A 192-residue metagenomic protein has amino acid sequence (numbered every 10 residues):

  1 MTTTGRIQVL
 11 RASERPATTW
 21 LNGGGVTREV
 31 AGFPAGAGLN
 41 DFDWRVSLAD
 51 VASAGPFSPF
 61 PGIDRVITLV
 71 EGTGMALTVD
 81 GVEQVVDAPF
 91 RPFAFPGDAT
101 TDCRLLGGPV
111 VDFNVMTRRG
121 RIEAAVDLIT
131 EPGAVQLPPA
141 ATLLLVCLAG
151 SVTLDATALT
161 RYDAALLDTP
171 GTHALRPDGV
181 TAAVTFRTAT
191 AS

Functional and structural regions predicted by a protein language model:
M1-S192: Jelly-roll (double-stranded beta-helix
